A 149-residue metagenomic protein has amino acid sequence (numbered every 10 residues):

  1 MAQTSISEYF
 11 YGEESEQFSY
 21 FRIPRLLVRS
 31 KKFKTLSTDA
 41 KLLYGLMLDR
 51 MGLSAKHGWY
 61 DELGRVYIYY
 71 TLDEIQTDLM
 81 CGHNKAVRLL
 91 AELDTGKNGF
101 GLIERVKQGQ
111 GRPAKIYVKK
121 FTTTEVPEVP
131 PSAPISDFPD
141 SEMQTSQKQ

Functional and structural regions predicted by a protein language model:
M1-R29: An N-terminal low-complexity regulatory-tail signal and nearby short nucleic-acid-interaction modules
G12, F33, T38, R50-I116: Winged helix-turn-helix DNA-binding recognition segment
P24, Y117-K119: Residues in well-ordered beta-strands of folded domains
R29, R50, T122-T124: Short loop/turn segments at secondary-structure transitions that flank enzyme active sites
A40-L43, M47: Short alpha-helical "packing" element that flanks the helix-turn-helix/winged-helix DNA-binding module
K120-Q149: Charged low-complexity intrinsically disordered patches
